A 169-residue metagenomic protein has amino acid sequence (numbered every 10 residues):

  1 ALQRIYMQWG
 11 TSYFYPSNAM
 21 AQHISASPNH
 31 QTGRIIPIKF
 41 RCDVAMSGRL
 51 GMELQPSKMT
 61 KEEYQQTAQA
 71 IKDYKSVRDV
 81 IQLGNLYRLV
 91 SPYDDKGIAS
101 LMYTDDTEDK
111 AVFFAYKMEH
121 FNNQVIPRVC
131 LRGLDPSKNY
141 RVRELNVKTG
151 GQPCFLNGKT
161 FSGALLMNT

Functional and structural regions predicted by a protein language model:
A1-S57: Glycan-recognition surfaces
P28-T32, E53-Q55, K61-E62, H120-N123 (+1 more regions): Flexible loop/turn segments at secondary-structure boundaries
K39-S91: Catalytic cores of secreted or luminal carbohydrate-active enzymes
A45, F113, V142: Conserved, mostly hydrophobic/aromatic
R49, L54-K58, A115-K117, G133 (+1 more regions): Active-site proximal loops enriched in glycine and acidic residues that flank catalytic Cys/His/Asp and coordinate
P92-P136: Carbohydrate-binding surface patches
E119-T169: C-terminal beta-sandwich/jelly-roll accessory domains of carbohydrate-active enzymes
